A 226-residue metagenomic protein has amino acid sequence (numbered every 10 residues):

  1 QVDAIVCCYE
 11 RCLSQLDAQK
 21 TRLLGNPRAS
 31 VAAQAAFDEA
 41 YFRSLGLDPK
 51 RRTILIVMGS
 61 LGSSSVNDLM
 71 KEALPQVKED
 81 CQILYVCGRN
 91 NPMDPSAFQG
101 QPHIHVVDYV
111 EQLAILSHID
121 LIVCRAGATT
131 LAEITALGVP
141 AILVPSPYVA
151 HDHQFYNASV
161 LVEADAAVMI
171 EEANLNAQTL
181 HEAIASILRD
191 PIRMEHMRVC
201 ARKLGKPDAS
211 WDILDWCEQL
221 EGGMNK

Functional and structural regions predicted by a protein language model:
Q1-E39: Active-site-proximal region of nucleotide-activated glycan assembly enzymes, centered on histidine/acidic-rich loops
C8-L16, M93-P95, T130, H151-A158: Short, glycine/polar-rich helix-capping loops at beta-to-alpha or helix-loop-helix junctions that flank or form
C8-Y9, G25, V144-P147, I170-N174: Short beta->alpha connector loops at strand-helix junctions that form conserved, small/polar/Pro-enriched
E39-A40, L45-C124, F155-S159, E163 (+1 more regions): Donor-nucleotide binding loops and adjacent catalytic segments primarily of GT-B fold Leloir glycosyltransferases
R43, R193-P207: A short, well-ordered alpha-helix in the C-terminal region of glycosyltransferases
S117-D120, E133-V144, A164: Conserved donor-binding/catalytic loop of nucleotide-activated donor transferases
C124, P140-H151: Short hydrophobic beta-strand element within catalytic cores of glycosyltransferases and related nucleotide-activated
K206-K226: C-terminal alpha-helical cap of glycosyltransferases
